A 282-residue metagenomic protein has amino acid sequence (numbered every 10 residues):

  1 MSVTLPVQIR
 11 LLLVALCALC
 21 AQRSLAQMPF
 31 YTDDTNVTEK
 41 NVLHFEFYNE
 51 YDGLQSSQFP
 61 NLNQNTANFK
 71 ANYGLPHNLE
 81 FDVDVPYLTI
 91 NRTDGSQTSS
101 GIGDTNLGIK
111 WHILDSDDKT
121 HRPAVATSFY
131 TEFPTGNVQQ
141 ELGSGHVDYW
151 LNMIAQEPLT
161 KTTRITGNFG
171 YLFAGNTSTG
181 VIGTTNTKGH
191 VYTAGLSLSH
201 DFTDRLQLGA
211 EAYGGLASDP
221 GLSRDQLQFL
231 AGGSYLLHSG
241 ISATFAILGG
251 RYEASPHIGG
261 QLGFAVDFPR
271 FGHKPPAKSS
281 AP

Functional and structural regions predicted by a protein language model:
M1-L12: Bacterial N-terminal signal peptides that target proteins for export
L13-V14, S24-L25: Cleavable N-terminal signal peptides
A26-P282: Transmembrane beta-barrel domains of Gram-negative outer membranes and organellar outer membranes
